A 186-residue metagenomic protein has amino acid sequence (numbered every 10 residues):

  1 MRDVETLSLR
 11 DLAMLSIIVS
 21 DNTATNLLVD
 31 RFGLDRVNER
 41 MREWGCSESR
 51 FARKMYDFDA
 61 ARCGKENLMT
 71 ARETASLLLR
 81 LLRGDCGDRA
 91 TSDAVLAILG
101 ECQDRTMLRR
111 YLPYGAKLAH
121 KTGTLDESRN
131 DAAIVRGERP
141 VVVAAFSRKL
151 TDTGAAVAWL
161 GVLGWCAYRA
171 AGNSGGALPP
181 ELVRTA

Functional and structural regions predicted by a protein language model:
M1-E5, N26-R83: Mid-domain, small-residue-enriched loop/turn segments at the edges of structured enzyme/sensor domains
S8-A13, T70: Short, structural beta-strand-to-alpha-helix junction motif
V19-S20: Structured, acidic catalytic/metal-binding patches in enzyme active sites
R31-G33, A75-T106, G115, T122-A186: Structured C-terminal helix/loop/strand segments within mature extracytoplasmic catalytic/sensor domains
R53-K54, R110-Y114: Short coil/turn segments at secondary-structure boundaries
A60-E66, A116-T124: Carbohydrate-binding/catalytic loop surfaces
